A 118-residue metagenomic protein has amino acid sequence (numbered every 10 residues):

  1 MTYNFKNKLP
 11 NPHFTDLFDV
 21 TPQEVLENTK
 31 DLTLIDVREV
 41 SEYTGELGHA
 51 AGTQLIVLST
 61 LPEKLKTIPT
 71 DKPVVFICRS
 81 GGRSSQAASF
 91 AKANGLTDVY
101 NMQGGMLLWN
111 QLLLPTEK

Functional and structural regions predicted by a protein language model:
M1-T33, V40-P73, G82-K118: Rhodanese-like catalytic fold shared by cysteine-dependent sulfurtransferases and DSP/PTP-type phosphatases
I77-C78: Short, surface-exposed ligand- or partner-binding patches at beta-edge/loop junctions that are enriched in aromatics
